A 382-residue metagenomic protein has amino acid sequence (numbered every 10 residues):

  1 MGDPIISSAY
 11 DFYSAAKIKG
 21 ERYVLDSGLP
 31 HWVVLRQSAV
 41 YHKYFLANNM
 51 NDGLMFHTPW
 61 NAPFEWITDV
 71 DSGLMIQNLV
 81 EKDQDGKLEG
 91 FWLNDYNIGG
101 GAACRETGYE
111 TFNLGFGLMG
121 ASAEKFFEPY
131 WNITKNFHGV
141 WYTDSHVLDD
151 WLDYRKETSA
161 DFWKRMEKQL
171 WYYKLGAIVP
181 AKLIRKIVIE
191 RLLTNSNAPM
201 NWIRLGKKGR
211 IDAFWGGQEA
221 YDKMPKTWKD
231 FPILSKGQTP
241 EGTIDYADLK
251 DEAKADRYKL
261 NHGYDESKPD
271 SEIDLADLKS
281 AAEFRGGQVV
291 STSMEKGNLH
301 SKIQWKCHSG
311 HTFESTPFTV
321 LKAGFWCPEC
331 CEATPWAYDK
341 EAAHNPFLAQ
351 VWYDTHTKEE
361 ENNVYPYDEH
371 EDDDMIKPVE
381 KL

Functional and structural regions predicted by a protein language model:
M1-D11, K43-F45, N51-G53: Active-site "gating" loop of Rossmann-like NAD(P)-dependent oxidoreductase/epimerase domains
D3-V34: Active-site Tyr-X1-5-Lys
A9-D11, S38-A39, H57-V70, A102-A103: Glycine-rich "substrate-gating" loop/helix at the edge of Rossmann-like oxidoreductase active sites
V33-R36, N97, S291: A structural signal for short, well-ordered beta-strand segments and their strand-loop junctions that often border
V40, Y44-W60, G117-M119, A123-K125: A short C-terminal helix-loop "cap" of Rossmann-like NAD(P)-dependent dehydrogenase/epimerase domains
H57-Q84, N94: Substrate-positioning beta->alpha
L79-E252: Mid/C-terminal beta-alpha module of Rossmann-like enzyme folds, strongest in SDR-family dehydrogenases/epimerases
I233-L382: Functional cation/ligand-contacting sites centered on basic and imidazole/sulfhydryl donors
